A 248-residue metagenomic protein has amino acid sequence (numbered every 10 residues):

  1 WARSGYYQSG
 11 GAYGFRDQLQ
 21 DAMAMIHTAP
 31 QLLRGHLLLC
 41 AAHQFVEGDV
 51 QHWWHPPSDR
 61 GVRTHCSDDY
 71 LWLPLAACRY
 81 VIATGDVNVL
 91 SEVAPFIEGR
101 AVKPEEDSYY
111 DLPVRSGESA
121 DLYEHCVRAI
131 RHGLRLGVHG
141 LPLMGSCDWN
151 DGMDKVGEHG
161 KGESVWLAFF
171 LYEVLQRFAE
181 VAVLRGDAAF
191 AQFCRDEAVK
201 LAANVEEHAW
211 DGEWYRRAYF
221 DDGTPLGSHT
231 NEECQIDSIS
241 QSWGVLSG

Functional and structural regions predicted by a protein language model:
W1-A12, R100-S116, A179-D196, K200-N204: Acidic/polar, glycine-enriched structural segments that form the non-catalytic walls/loops of the carbohydrate-binding
W1-L33: Structured secondary-structure scaffolds
R3-G10, Q51-D68, F96-G117, L143-E163 (+1 more regions): Carbohydrate-binding/catalytic loop surfaces
Q18, L33, Y70, A168 (+2 more regions): Residue-level detector of extended alpha-helical repeat arrays and alpha-solenoid scaffolds
M25-L33, L37-G140, S164-A168, Y172 (+1 more regions): Aromatic-rich carbohydrate-recognition surfaces in CAZymes
H27, G160-E163, F178, R185: A generic structural motif
Q51-H52, F170-G248: Catalytic cores of carbohydrate-active enzymes
G61, D121, H159, W166 (+1 more regions): A structural signal for alpha-helical segments
